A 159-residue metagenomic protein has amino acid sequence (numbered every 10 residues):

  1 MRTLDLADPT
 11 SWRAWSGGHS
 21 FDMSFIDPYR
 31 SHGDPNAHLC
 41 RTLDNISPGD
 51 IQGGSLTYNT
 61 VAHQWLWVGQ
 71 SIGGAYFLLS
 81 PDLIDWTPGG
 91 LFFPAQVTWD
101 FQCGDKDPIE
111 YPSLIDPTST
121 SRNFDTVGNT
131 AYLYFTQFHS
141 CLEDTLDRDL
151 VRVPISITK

Functional and structural regions predicted by a protein language model:
M1-G53, Y58-G104, S119-K159: Beta-rich carbohydrate-recognition and catalytic domains
I109-Y111: Short hydrophobic/aromatic beta-strand or adjacent loop that forms the aromatic wall/cage of a ligand/substrate-binding
L114: Hydrophobic, well-ordered secondary-structure elements that form the walls of internal hydrophobic environments
